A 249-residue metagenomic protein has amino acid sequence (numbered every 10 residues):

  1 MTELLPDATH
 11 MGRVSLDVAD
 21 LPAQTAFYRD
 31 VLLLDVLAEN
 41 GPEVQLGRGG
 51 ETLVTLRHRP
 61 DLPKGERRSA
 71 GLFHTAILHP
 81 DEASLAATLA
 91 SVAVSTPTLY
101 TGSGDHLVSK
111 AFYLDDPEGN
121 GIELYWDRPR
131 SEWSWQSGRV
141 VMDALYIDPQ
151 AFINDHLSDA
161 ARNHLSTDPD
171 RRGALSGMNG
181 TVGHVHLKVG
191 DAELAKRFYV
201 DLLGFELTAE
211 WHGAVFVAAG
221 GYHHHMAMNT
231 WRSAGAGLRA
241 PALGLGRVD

Functional and structural regions predicted by a protein language model:
M1-A38, R48-Y100, D115-T208, G220-D249: Glyoxalase I/VOC metalloenzyme domain signal
G41-P42, E193, H212-V215: Short glycine/proline-centered loop/turn elements that form peptide/ligand docking sites
E43, A111-Y113, G121, A214: Short hydrophobic/aromatic beta-strand element in the GNAT-like acyltransferase core that lines or flanks the acyl-donor
Q45-G47, V215-A218: Generic recognition of long tandem-repeat/solenoid scaffolds
H106-S109: Short, small/polar residue-rich loop motifs at catalytic or cofactor-binding pockets
